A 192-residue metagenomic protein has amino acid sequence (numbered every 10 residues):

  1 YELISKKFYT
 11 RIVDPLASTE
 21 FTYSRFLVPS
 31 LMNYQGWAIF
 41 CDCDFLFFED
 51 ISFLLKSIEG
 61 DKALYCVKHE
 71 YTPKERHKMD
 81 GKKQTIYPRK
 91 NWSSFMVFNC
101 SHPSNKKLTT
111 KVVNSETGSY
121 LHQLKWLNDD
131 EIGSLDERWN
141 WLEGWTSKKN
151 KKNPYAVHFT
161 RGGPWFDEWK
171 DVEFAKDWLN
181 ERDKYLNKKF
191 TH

Functional and structural regions predicted by a protein language model:
Y1-E2, F95-H192: A glycosyltransferase accessory/donor-loop signature
Y1-Y34: Active-site-proximal specificity loops/subdomain of glycosyltransferases
F8-V13, K78-K83, K149-K152: Short, surface-exposed amphipathic charged segments that create phosphate/polyanion-binding patches used for binding
F21-Y23, N33, F40, P88-K90 (+1 more regions): A generic fold-level signal
S24-P73, V97: GT-A fold catalytic core of metal-dependent nucleotide-sugar glycosyltransferases, centered on the diacidic
R25-F26, D80-G81, L142: Short alpha-helical segments and helix-capping/turn motifs at coil-helix boundaries
S30, L55-I58, T85-P88, Q123-L127 (+1 more regions): A general structural signal for short secondary-structure junctions and capping/turn motifs
K56-L121: Conserved catalytic core of nucleotide-sugar-dependent glycosyltransferases
